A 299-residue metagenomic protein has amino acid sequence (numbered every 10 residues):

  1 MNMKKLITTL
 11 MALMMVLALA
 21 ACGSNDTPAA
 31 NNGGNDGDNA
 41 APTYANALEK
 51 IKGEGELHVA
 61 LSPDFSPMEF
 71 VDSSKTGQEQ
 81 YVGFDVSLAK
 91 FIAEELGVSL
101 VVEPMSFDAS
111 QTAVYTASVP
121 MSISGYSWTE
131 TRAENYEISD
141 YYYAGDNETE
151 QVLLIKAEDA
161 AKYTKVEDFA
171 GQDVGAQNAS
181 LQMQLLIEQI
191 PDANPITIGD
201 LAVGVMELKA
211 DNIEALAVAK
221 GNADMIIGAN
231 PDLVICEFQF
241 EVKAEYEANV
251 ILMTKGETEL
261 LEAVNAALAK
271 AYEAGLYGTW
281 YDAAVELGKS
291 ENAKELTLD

Functional and structural regions predicted by a protein language model:
L17-A21: C-terminal motif of bacterial Sec signal peptides marking the signal peptidase cleavage site
G23-D26: Bacterial signal peptide processing site
A29, A40-P42, L181-I196, V234-F240 (+1 more regions): Ligand-binding clefts/hinges and TM-proximal coupling segments of bilobed small-molecule sensing domains
G34, D38-Y126: Extracytoplasmic small-molecule ligand-binding "clamshell" domains of the periplasmic binding protein/Venus flytrap
F84, V101-A113, A161, I196-A210: Short helix-initiation/N-cap motifs at beta->coil->alpha
S99-D168: Acidic, polar ligand-binding/catalytic clefts
A109, Y126-N135, L185-E188, A202 (+2 more regions): A ligand-binding cleft/hinge motif common to bilobed small-molecule-binding domains
A144-I155, G228-A266, G288-D299: Periplasmic-binding protein-like
